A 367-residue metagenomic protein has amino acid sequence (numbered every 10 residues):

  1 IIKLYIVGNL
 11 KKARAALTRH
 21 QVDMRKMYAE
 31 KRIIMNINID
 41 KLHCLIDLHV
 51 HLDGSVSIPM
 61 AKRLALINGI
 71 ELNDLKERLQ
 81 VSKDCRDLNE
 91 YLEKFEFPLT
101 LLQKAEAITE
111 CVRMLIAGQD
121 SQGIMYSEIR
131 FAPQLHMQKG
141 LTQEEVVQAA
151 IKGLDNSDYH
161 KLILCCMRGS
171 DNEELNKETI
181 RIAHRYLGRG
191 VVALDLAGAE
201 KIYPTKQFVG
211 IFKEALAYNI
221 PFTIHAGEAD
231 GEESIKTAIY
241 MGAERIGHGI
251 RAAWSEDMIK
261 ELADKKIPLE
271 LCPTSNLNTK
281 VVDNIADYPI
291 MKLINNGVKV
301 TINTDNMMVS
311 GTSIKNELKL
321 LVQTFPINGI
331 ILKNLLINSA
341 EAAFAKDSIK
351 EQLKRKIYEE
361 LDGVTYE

Functional and structural regions predicted by a protein language model:
I1-I2, L17-V22: Compositionally biased, low-complexity intrinsically disordered regions
I2-G8: Extreme N-terminal basic, low-complexity initiation segments that serve as generic localization/processing leaders
K12-A16: Positively charged N-terminal leader segments that act as targeting/secretion signals
Q21-M24, A29: Short hydrophobic alpha-helical segments enriched in small aliphatic residues
M35-I220, A229-S234, Y240, R245 (+2 more regions): Metal-cofactor-binding active-site regions of metalloenzymes
F222-I224: Conserved hydrophobic beta-strand within the GNAT/NAT acetyltransferase core sheet that lines the active-site cleft
